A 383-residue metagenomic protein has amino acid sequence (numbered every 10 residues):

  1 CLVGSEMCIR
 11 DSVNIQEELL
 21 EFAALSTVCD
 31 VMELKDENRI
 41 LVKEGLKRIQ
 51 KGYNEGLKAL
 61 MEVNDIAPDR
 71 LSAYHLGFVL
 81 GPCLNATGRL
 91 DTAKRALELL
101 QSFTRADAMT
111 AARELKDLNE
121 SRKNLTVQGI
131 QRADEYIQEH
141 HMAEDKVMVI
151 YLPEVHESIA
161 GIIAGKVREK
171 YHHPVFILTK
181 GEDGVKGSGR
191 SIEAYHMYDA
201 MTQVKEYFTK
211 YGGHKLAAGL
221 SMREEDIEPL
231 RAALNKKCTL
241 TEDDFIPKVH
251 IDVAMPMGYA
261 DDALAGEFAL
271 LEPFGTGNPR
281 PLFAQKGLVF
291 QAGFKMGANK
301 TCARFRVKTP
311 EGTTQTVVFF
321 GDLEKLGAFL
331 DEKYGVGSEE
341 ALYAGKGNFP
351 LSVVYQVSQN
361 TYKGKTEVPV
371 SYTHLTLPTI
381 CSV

Functional and structural regions predicted by a protein language model:
C1-I9, T376-I380: Short, small-residue-biased leader/transition segments that mark boundaries at the very start of proteins
D11-A232, A254, K295-G297: Hydrophobic helix-and-loop "lid/oligomerization" segment in the mid-to-C-terminal part of catalytic domains
R105-R113, D117-Y151, Q203-L375: Mid-to-C-terminal polyanion-binding domains and interfaces
